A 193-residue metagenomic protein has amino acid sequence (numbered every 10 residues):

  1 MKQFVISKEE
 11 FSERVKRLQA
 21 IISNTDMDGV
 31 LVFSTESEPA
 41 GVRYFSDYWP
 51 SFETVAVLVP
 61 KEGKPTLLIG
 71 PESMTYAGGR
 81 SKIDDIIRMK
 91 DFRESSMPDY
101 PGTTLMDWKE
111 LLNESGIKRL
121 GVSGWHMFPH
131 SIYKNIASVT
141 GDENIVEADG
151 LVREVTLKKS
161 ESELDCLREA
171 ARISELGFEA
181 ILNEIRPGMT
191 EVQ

Functional and structural regions predicted by a protein language model:
M1-L176: A composition/biophysics-driven feature that prefers long, compositionally simple stretches
P129, R186-Q193: Short, structural beta-strand-to-alpha-helix junction motif
E175-E179, E191-Q193: Loop-centered beta-sheet repeat module
A180-I185: Inter-helical turn/loop segments and adjacent helix faces that build the functional surface of alpha-helical bundle
